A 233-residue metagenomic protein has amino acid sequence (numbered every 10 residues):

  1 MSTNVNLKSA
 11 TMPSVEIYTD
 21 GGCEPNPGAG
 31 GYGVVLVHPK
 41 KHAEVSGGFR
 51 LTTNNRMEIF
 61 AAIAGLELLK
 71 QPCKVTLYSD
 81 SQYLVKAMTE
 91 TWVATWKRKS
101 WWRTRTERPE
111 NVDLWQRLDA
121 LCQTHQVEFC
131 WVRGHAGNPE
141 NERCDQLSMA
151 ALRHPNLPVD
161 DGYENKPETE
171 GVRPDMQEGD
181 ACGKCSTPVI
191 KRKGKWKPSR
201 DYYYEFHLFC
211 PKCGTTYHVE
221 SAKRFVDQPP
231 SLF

Functional and structural regions predicted by a protein language model:
S2-R56, F60, E67-C73, G194-P198 (+3 more regions): RNase H-like nuclease fold core
V15, G22-A29, I63-L147, L152: RNase H catalytic domain
V85, T89-W92, V159, K193 (+1 more regions): Short amphipathic alpha-helical interaction/hinge segments
M149-P167: Acidic, His- and aromatic-enriched active-site or binding-groove loops in soluble protein domains that engage sugars
V159-N165, P188, K197, T216: Charge-rich (especially acidic), low-complexity segments
D161, P167-G179, S199-Y204: Short, flexible, mixed-charge glycine/proline-rich loop motifs that serve as phosphate/nucleic-acid-contacting
M176-D180, K184-T187, T215, F225 (+1 more regions): Accessory DNA-engaging acidic/polar modules
A181-H207: Short recognition patches in nucleic-acid-associated and regulatory proteins
